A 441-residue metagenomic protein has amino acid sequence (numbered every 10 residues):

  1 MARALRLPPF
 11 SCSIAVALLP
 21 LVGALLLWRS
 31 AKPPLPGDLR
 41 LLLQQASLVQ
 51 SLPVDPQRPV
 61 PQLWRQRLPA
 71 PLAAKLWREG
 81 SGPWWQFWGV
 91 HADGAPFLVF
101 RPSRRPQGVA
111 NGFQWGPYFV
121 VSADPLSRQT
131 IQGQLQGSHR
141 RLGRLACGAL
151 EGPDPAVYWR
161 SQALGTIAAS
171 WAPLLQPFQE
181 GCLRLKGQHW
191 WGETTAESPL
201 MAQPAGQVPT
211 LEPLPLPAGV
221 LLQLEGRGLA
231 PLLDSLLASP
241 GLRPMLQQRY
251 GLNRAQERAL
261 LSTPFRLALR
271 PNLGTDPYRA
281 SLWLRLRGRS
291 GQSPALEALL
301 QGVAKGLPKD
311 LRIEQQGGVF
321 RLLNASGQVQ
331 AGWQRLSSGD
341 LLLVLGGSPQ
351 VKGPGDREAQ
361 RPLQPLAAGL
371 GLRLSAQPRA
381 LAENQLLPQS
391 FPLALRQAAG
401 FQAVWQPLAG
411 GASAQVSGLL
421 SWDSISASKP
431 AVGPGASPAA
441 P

Functional and structural regions predicted by a protein language model:
A2-R104, E193-R279, A295, A304: Structural boundary/hinge residues at secondary-structure and domain interfaces
K32, Q57, Q176, R289-Q292 (+1 more regions): Intrinsic-disorder-associated interaction segments
A73-S81, F100-Q107, G165-P177, Q203-A205 (+3 more regions): Short, solvent-exposed secondary-structure boundary motifs
A74-A149, L267-Q364: Single conserved position on a long alpha-helix in the C-terminal lobe of the eukaryotic protein kinase
G137-C147, P173-L175, Q203-V208, Q248-G251 (+4 more regions): Short amphipathic alpha-helical surface micro-motifs
G148-L236, L374-P441: Leucine-rich, highly hydrophobic segment in Treponema pallidum outer-membrane-associated proteins
P231, L252-E257, L267, D310 (+3 more regions): Short secondary-structure junctions and interdomain/linker hinges
S338, G347-G400: C-terminal structured domain segments
